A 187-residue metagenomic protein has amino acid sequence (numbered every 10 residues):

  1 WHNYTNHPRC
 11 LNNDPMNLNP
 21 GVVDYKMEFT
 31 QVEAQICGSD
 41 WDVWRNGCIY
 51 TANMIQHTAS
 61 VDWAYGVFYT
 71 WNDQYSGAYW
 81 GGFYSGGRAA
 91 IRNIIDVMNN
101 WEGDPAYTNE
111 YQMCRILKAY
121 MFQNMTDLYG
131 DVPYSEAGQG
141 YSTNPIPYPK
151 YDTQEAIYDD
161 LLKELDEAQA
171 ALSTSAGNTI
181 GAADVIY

Functional and structural regions predicted by a protein language model:
W1-A52, T70-W71, S85, N100 (+1 more regions): Membrane-proximal, proline-rich intrinsically disordered regions
V22, K26, T58-L117, Q123-Y187: Structured, solvent-exposed acidic/aromatic patches
V32-E33, M121-Q123: Amphipathic alpha-helical regulatory regions
